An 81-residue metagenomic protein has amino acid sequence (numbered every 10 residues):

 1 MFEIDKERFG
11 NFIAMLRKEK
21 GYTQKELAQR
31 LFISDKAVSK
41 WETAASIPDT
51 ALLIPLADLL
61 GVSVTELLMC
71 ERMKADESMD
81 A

Functional and structural regions predicted by a protein language model:
M1-E19: A short, Lys/Arg-rich alpha-helix, primarily the initiator
N11, M15, Q29, K40 (+1 more regions): DNA-binding alpha-helical recognition surfaces that contact promoter or target DNA
G21-K40, P55: Short alpha-helical DNA-recognition segment
T43: Short, conserved catalytic or interaction motifs in soluble domains
A51-E66: DNA major-groove recognition helix of helix-turn-helix/homeodomain DNA-binding modules
L68-A81: Short, charged recognition helix plus adjacent turn of helix-turn-helix-like nucleic-acid-binding domains
